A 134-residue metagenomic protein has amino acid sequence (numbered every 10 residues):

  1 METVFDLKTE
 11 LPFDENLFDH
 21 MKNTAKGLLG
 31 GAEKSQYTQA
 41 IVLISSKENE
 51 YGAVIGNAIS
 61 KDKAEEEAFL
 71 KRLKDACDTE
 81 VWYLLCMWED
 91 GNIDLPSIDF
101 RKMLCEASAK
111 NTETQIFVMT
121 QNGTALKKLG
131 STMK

Functional and structural regions predicted by a protein language model:
M1-L29, A76-K134: C-terminal binding/interaction regions
T9, F13, L17, S35 (+1 more regions): Alpha-helix N-cap/loop-to-helix boundary motif
G31-E33: Short Gly/Pro-enriched turn/cap motifs at secondary-structure boundaries
S35-K47: Short beta-strand scaffold segments in enzyme catalytic cores
S45-N49, T120-N122: Short acidic-glycine loop/turn motifs at beta-strand connectors
E50-I55: Amphipathic coiled-coil signal-relay and dimerization helices
G56-N57, T132: A generic structural motif
A58-R72: A short, polar/charged loop-to-alpha-helix boundary motif
